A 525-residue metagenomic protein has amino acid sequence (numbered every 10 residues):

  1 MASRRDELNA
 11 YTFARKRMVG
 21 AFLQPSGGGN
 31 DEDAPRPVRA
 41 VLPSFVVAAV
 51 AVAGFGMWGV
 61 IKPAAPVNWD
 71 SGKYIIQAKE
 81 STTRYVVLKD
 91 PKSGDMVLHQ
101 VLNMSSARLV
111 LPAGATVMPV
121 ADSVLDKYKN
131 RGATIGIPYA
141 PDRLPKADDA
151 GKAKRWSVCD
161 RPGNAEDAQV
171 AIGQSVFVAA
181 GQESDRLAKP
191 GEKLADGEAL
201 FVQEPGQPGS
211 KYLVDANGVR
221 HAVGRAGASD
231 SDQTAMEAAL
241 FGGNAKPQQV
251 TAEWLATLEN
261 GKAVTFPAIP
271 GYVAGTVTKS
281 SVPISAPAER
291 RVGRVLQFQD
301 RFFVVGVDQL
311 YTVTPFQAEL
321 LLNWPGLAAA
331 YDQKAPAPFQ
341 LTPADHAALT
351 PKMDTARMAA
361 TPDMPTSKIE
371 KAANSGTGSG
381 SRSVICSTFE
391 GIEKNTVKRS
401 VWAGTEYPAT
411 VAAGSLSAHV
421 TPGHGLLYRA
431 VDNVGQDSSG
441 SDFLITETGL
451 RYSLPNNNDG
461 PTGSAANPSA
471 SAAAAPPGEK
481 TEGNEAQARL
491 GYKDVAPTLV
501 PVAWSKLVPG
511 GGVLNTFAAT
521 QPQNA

Functional and structural regions predicted by a protein language model:
M1-A525: Short, surface-exposed polybasic-aromatic patches that bind anionic ligands, especially phosphate groups
